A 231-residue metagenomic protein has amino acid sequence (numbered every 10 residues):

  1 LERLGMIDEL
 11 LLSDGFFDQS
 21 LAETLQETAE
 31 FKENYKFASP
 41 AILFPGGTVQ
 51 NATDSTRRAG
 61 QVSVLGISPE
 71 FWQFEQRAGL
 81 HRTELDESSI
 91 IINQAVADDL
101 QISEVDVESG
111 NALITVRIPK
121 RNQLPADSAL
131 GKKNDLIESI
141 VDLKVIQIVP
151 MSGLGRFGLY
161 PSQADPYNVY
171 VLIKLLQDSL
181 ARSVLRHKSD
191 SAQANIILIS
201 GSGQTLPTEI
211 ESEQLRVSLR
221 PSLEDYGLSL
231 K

Functional and structural regions predicted by a protein language model:
L1-K231: Alpha-helical transmembrane segments of bacterial inner-membrane membrane proteins
